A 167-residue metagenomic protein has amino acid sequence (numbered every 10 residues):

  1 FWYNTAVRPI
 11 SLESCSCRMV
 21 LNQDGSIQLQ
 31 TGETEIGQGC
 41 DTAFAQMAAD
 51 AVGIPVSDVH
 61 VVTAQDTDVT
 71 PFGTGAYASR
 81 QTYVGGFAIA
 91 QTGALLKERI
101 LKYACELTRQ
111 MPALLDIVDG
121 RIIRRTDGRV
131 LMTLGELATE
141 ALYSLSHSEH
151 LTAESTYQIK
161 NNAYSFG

Functional and structural regions predicted by a protein language model:
F1-Q28, G32-A51, A64-G167: Cofactor-centric catalytic regions
I54: Glycine-rich, acidic and aromatic/proline-enriched surface loops and short helix-turn segments that act as binding
